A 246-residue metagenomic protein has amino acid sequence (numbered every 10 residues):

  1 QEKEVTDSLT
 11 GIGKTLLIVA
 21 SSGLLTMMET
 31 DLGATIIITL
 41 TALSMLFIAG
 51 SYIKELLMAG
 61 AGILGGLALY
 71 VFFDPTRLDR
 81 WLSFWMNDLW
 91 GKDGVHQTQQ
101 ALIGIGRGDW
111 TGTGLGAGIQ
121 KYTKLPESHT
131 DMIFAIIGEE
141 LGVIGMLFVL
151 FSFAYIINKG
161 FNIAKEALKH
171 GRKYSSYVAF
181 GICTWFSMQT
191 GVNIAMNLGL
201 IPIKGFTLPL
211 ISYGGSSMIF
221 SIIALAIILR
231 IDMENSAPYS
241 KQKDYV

Functional and structural regions predicted by a protein language model:
Q1-Q97, A135-L198, I223, I227 (+1 more regions): Hydrophobic alpha-helical transmembrane segments of multi-pass inner membrane proteins, especially in bacterial systems
G23-E29, R107-T111, L198-T207, I211: Transmembrane alpha-helix interface/packing and boundary motifs in multi-pass membrane proteins, characterized by
D31-I36, T113-G118, S128-T130, K204 (+2 more regions): Transmembrane helix boundary and interhelical junction motifs in multipass membrane proteins
I38, G116-K121, S152, N197-T207 (+1 more regions): Re-entrant/interfacial helical elements at transmembrane boundaries that shape and gate the permeation pathway
S83, N87-T130, I144-G145: TM-adjacent membrane-interface loops and short helices in multi-pass inner/ER membrane proteins
G199-S240: Transmembrane alpha-helices of multi-pass inner-membrane enzymes
